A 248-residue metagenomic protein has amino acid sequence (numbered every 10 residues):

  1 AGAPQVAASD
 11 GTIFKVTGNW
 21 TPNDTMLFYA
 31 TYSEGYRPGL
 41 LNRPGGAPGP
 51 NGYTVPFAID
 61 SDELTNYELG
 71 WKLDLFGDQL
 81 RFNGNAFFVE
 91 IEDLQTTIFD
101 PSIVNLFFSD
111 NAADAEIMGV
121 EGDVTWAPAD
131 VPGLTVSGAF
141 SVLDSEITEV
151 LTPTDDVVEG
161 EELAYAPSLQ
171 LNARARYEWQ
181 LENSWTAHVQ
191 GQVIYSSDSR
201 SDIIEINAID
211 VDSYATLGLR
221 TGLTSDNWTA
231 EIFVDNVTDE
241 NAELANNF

Functional and structural regions predicted by a protein language model:
A1, L40-G49, T54, L94-I103 (+4 more regions): Outer-membrane beta-barrel translocator domains and adjoining extracellular loop/strand segments of Gram-negative
A1-T25, T54, S137: Signature of Gram-negative outer-membrane beta-barrel scaffolds
G2-V6, G18, V55-I59, K72 (+6 more regions): Outer-membrane beta-barrel proteins
A8, V16-W20, L69-L73, G122-W126 (+5 more regions): Residues on the lipid-exposed face of transmembrane beta-strands in outer-membrane beta-barrel proteins
D10-T12, E63-Y67, E116-V120, Y165-L171 (+1 more regions): Residues that define the transmembrane beta-barrel architecture of outer-membrane proteins
T21, L27-G35, A58-V120, T125-A127 (+3 more regions): Membrane-embedded beta-barrel scaffold of Gram-negative outer-membrane proteins
Y36, E90, I194-I204, G222-F248: C-terminal beta-signal and adjacent terminal beta-strands/loops of Gram-negative outer-membrane beta-barrel proteins
Q79, A86-E90, F108-S201: Gram-negative outer-membrane beta-barrel transporters
